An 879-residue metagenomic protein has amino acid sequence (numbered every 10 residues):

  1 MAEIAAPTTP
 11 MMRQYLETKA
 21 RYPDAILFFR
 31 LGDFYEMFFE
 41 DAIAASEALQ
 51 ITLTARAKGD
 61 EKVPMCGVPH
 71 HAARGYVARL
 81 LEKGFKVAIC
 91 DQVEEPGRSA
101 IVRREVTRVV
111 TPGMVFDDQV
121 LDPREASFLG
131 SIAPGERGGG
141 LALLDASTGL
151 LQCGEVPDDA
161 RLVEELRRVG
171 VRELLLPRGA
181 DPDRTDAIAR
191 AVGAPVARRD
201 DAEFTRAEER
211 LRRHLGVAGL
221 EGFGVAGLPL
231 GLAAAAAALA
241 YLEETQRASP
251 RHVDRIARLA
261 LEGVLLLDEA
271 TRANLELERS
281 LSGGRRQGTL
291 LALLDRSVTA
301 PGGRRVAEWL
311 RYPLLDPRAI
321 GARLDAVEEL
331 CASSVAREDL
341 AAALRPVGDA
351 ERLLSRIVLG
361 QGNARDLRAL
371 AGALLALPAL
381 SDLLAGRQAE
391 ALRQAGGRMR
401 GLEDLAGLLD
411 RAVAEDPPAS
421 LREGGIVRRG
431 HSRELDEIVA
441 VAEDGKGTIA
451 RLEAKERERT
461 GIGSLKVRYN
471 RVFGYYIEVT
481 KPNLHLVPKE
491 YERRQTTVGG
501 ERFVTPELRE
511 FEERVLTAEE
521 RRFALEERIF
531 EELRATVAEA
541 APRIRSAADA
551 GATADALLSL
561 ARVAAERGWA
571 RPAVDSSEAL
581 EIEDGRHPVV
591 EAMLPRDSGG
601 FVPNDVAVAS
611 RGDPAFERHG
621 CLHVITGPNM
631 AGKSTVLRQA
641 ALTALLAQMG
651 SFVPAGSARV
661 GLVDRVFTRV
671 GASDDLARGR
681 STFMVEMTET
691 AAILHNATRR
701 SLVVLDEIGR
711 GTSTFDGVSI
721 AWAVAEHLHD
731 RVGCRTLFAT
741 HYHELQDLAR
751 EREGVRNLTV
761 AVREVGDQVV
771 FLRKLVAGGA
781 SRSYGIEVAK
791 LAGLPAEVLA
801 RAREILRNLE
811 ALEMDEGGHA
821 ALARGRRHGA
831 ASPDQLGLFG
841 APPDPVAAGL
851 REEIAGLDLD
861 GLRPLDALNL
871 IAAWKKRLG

Functional and structural regions predicted by a protein language model:
A2-E329, E338, R345-V358, G362-A454 (+4 more regions): Charged catalytic and DNA/RNA-contacting regions of genome-maintenance and nucleic-acid-processing enzymes
D24, Q50-I51, E82-K86, Q92 (+33 more regions): Non-catalytic alpha-helical coupling and interface elements of nucleotide-dependent molecular machines and regulators
F39-E40, L228, V298, E308 (+4 more regions): ATPase nucleotide-binding head domains, primarily ABC-like/P-loop NTPase cores
A88-C90, P112-L121, S249, A385-A391 (+5 more regions): Active-site phosphate-binding and catalytic loops of NTP-dependent enzymes
L359, N363, A373-A376, E390 (+4 more regions): Charged, surface-exposed helical/loop "interaction arms" that form contiguous linear patches used for dimerization
T497-A535: Extended, charged coiled-coil "arm/hinge" scaffolds of SMC/Rad50-like chromosome-maintenance ATPases and other large
A847-G879: C-terminal tails and terminal domains of large nucleic-acid-associated and other macromolecular-machine proteins
